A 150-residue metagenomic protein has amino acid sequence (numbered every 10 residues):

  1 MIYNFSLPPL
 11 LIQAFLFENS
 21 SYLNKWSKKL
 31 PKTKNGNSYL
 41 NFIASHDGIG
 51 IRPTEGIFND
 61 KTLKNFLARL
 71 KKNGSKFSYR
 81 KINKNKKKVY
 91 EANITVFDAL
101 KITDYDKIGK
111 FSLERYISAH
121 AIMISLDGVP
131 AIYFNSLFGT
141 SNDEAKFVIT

Functional and structural regions predicted by a protein language model:
M1-T150: Active-site and adjacent substrate-binding regions of carbohydrate-active enzymes
